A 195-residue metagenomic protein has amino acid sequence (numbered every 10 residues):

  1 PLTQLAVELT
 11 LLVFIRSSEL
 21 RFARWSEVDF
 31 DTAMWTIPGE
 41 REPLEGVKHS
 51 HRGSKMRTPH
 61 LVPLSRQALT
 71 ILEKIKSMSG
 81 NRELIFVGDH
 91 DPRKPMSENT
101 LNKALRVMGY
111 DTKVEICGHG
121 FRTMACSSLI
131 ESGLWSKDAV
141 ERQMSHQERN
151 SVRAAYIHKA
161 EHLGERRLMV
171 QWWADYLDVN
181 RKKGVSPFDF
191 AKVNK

Functional and structural regions predicted by a protein language model:
P1-A23, D31, P43, T58 (+2 more regions): Basic, Lys/Arg- and aromatic-enriched nucleic-acid-binding interface segment
P1-Q4, V13, V62, K74-R93 (+3 more regions): Short, basic (Lys/Arg/His-rich) helix/loop patches that form interaction surfaces in the mid-to-C-terminal regions
L9, G53, G118, H162: Residue-level marker of regulatory loop/turn positions in helix-turn-helix DNA-binding domains and in histidine
F14, E42, L69, D91-P92: Short, glycine-/Ser/Thr-/acidic-enriched flexible segments
F22-K74, E148-S151: Conserved tyrosine-mediated DNA breakage-rejoining catalytic core shared by Y-recombinases
I37-E45, L69, L134, M144-K183: Catalytic-site neighborhood detector that most strongly recognizes the C-terminal catalytic loop/helix of tyrosine
S186-V193: Short hydrophobic short-linear motifs embedded in intrinsically disordered terminal tails or helical linkers
